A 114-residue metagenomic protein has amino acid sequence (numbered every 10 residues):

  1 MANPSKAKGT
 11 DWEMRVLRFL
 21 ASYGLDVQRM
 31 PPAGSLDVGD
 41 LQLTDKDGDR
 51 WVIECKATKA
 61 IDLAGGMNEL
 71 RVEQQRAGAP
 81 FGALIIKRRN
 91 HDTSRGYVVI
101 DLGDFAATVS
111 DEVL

Functional and structural regions predicted by a protein language model:
M1-L114: Catalytic phosphate/metal-binding cores of nucleic-acid and nucleotide-processing enzymes, i.e., regions that mediate
